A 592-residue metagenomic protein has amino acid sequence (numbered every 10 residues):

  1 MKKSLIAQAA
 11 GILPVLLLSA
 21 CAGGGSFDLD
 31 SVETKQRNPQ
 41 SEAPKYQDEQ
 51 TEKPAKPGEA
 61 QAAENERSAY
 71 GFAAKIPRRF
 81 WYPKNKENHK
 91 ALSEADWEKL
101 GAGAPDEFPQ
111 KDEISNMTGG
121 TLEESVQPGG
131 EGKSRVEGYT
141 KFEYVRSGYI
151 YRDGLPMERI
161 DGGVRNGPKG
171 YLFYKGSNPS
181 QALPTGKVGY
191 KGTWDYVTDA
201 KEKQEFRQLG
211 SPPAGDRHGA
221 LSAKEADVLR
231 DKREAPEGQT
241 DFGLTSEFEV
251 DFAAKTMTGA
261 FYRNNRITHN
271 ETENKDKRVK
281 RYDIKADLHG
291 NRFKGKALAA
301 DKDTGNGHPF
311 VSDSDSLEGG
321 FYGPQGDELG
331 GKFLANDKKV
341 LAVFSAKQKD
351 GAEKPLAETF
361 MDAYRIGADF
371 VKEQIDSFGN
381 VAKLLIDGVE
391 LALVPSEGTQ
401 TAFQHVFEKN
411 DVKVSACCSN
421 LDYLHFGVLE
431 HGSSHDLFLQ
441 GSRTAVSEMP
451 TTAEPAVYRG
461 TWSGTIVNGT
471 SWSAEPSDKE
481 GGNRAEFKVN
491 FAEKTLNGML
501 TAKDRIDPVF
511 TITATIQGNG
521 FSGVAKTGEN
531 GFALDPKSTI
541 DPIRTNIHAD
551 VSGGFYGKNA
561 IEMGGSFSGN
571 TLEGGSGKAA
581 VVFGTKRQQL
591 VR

Functional and structural regions predicted by a protein language model:
K2-A9, V15, C21-R592: Mature soluble binding/inhibitory domains
